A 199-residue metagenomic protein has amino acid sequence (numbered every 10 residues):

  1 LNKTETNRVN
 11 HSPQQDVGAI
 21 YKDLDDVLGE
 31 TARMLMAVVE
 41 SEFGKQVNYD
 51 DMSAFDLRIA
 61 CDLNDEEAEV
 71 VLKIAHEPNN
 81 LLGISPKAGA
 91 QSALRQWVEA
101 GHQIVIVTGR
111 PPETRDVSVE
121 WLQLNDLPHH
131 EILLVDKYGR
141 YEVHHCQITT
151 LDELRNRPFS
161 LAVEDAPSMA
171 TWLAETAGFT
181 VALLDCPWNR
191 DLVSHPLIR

Functional and structural regions predicted by a protein language model:
K3-L72: Active-site neighborhood of HAD-like aspartate-dependent phosphohydrolases
G29-A32, A37, A100, E113-V117 (+3 more regions): Short catalytic/ligand-binding loop motif for oxyanion handling, primarily in non-cytosolic enzymes, centered on
H76-I106, P111-V119: Short, acidic loop-to-helix structural element flanking the phosphoryl-transfer center in phosphate-processing enzymes
L81, Q103-I104, H129-H130, S160 (+1 more regions): Hydrophobic anchor at the start of a short beta-strand that flanks the dinucleotide cofactor-binding loop
P112-V163, P167-A174: Substrate-recognition "cap/lid" segment bordering the active-site pocket of phosphatases
P158-R199: Acidic, Mg2+-coordinating phosphoryl-transfer loop and its flanking beta/alpha structural elements, shared across
